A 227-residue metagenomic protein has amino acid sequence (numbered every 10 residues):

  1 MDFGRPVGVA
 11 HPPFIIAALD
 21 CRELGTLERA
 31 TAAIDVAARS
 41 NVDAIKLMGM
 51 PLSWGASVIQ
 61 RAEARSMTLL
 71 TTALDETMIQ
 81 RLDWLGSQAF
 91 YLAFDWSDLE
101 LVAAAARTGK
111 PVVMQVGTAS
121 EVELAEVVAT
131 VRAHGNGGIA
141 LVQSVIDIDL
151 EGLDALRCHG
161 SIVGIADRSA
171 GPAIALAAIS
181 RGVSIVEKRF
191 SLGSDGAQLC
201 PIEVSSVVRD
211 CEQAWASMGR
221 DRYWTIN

Functional and structural regions predicted by a protein language model:
M1-N227: Catalytic cores and adjacent flexible loops of soluble metabolic enzymes that perform enolate/carbanion chemistry on
